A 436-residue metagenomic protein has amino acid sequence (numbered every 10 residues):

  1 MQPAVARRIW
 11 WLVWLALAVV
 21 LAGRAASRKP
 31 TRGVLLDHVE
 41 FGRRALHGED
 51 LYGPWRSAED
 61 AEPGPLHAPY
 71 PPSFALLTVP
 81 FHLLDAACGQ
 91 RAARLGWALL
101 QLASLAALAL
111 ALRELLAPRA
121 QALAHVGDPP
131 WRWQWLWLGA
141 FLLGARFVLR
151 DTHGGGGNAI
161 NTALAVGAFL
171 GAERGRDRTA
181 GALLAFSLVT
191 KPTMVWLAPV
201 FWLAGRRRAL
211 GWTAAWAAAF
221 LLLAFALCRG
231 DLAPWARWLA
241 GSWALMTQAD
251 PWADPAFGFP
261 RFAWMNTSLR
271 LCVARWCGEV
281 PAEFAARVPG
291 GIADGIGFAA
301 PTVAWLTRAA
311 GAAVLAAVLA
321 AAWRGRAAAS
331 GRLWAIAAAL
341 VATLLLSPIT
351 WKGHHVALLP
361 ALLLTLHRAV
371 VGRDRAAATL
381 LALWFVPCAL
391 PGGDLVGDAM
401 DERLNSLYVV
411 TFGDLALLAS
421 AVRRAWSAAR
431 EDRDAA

Functional and structural regions predicted by a protein language model:
Q2-T179, A204-W334, A342-K352, D432: Primarily membrane-embedded glycan-assembly and transfer machineries that use lipid-linked glycans
A68, L363-A436: Aromatic-enriched
G157-V166, P192-L197, W212, H355-L363 (+1 more regions): Hydrophobic core segments of transmembrane alpha-helices in multi-pass, intramembrane catalytic enzymes
E173-G175, W196-L197, A224-L232, T350 (+2 more regions): Juxtamembrane membrane-interface segments at transmembrane alpha-helix termini
R178-P192, W196-W202, A339-L346: Membrane-interface alpha helices of multi-pass inner-membrane proteins
G181-L184, L232-W238, V356, P360 (+2 more regions): A cytosolic-side transmembrane-helix exit/cap motif
L184-A185, T213-A219, A335-V341, P360 (+1 more regions): Central hydrophobic cores of alpha-helical transmembrane segments in multi-pass integral membrane proteins
